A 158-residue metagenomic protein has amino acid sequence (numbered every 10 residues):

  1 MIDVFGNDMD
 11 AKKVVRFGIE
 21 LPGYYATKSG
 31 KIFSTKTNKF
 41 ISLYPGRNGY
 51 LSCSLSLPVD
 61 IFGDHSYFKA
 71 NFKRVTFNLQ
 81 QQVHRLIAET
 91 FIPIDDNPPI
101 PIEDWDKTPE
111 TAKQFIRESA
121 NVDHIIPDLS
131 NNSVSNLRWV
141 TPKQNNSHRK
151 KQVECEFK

Functional and structural regions predicted by a protein language model:
M1-A120, D128-K158: Conserved recognition-core residues within compact binding domains
D123: Conserved functional hotspot residues or short segments at active or partner-binding sites across diverse domains
